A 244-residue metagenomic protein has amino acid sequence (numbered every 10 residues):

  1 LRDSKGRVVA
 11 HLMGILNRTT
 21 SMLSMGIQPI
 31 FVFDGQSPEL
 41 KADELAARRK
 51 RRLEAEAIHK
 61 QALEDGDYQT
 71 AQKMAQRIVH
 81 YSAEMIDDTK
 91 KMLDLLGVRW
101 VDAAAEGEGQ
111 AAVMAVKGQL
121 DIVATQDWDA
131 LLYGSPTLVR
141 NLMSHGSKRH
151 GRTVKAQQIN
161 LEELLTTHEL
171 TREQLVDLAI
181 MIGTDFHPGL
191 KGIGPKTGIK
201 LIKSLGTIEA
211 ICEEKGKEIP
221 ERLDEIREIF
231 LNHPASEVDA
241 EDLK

Functional and structural regions predicted by a protein language model:
L1-V116, P136-L138, S144: Noncatalytic, basic helical substrate-engagement surface that gates or grips nucleic-acid strands
P29, I122, G189-K191: Residue-level marker of motif borders
F31, D127, G194: Residue-level signature of catalytic and energy-coupling elements of molecular machines, predominantly ATP/GTP-dependent
P38-E39, G109-Q110, L131, P195 (+2 more regions): Short secondary-structure capping/turn micro-motifs that flank functional sites
K41-A42, D102, Y133-G134, L142-M143 (+4 more regions): Intrinsically disordered, low-complexity regions enriched in proline, serine, glycine and charged residues
M92, A115-F186: Long, highly charged, low-complexity intrinsically disordered interaction regions that mediate electrostatic DNA/RNA
K155-K244: Non-catalytic nucleic-acid-binding/docking modules located in mid-to-C-terminal regions of nucleic-acid enzymes
